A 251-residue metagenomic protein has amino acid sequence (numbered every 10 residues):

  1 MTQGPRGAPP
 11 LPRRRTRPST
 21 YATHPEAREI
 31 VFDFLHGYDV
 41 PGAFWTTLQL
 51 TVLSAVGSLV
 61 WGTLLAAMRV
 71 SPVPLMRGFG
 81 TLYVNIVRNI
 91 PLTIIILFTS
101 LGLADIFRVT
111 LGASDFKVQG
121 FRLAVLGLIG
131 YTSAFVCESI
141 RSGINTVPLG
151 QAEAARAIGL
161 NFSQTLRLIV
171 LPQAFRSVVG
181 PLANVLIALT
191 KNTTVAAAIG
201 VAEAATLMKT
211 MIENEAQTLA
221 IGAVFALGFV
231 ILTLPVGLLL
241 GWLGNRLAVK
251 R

Functional and structural regions predicted by a protein language model:
T2-G4: Extreme N-terminal basic, low-complexity initiation segments that serve as generic localization/processing leaders
R13-R251: Transmembrane alpha-helices and adjacent helix-loop boundaries
